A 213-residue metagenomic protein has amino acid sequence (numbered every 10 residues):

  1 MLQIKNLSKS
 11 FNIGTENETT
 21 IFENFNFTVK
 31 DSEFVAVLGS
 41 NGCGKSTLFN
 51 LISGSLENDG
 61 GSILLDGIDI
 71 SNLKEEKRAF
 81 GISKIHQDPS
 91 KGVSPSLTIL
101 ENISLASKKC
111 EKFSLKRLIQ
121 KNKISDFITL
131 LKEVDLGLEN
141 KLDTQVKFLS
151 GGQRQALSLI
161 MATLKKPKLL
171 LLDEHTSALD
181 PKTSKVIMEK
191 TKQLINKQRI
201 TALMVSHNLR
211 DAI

Functional and structural regions predicted by a protein language model:
M1, S10-N24, K74: A short, flexible loop at the N-terminus of ABC-type nucleotide-binding domains that lies
L38-S40: The feature captures the beta-strand-to-loop junction immediately N-terminal to the Walker
S53: Helix-to-loop junction immediately C-terminal to a conserved catalytic motif
G61-D69: Conserved ABC transporter NBD signature motif
D69-S83, K91, F113, Q120: ABC ATPase NBD coupling module
E174-H175: Walker B catalytic motif
S206-H207: H-loop/switch region of ABC-family ATPase nucleotide-binding domains
